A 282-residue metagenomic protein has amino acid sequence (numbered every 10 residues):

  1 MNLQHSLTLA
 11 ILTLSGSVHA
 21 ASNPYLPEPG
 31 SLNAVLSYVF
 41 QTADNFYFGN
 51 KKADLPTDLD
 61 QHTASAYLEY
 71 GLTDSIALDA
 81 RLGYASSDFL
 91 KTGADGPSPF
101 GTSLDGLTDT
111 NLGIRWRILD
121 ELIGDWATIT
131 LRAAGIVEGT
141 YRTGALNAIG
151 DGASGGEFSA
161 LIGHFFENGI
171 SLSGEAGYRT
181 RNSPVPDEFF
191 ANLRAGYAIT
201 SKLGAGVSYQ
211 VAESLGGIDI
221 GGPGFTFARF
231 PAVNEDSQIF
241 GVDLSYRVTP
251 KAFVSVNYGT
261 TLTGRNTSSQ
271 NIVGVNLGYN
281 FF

Functional and structural regions predicted by a protein language model:
L12, S17-F48, L55, R115 (+3 more regions): Outer-membrane beta-barrel biogenesis signature
P29-Y38, T42, A148-T226: Detector for outer-membrane/organellar transmembrane beta-barrel domains, recognizing the amphipathic beta-strand
L36, A66-Y70, A80, L112-W116 (+6 more regions): Residues on the lipid-exposed face of transmembrane beta-strands in outer-membrane beta-barrel proteins
L36-F40, A80-Y84, I129-V137, G174-Y178 (+4 more regions): Transmembrane beta-barrel strands of outer-membrane/channel proteins
D44, S75-A80, E121-G124, N168-L172 (+2 more regions): Repeated loop/turn-to-beta-strand initiation elements of outer-membrane beta-barrel proteins
Y47, R194-F282: Outer membrane beta-barrel transmembrane domains
D58-A64, L104-T110, G150-G156, D187-A191 (+2 more regions): Residues that define the transmembrane beta-barrel architecture of outer-membrane proteins
S87-T180, T226-E235: Outer-membrane pore/translocation modules
